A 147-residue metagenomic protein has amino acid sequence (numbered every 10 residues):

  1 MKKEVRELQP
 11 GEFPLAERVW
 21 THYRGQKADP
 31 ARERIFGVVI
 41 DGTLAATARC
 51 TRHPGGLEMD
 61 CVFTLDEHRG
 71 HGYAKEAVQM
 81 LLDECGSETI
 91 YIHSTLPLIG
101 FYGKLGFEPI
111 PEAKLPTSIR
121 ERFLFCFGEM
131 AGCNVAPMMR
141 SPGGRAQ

Functional and structural regions predicted by a protein language model:
M1-P30, G37-V39, A113, C133-Q147: Short amphipathic alpha-helix that is part of the acyltransferase structural core
G37, T43-T51, G56-F63: Conserved beta-strand in the GNAT
T64, G70-D83: Conserved acetyl-CoA-binding loop-helix of GNAT-fold acetyltransferases
H71, K75, R120-A131: Accessory recognition modules or surfaces
D83-P97: Conserved GNAT acetyl-CoA-binding A-motif
L96-C126: Conserved active-site alpha-helix within GNAT-family acetyltransferase domains
